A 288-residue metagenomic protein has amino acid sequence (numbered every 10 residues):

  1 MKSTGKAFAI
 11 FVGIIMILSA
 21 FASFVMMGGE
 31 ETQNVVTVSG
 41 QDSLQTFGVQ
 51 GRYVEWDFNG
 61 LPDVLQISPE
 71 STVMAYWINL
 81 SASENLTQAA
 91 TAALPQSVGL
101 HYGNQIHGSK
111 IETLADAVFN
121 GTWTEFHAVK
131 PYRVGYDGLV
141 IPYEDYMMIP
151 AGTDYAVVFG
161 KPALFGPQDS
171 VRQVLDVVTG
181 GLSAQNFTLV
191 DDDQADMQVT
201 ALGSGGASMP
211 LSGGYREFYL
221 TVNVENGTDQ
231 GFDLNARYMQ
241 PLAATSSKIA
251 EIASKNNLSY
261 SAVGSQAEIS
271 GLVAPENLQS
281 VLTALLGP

Functional and structural regions predicted by a protein language model:
M1-G48, E55, A163: Secretory targeting signatures
G29, Q33-G40, V199-P288: Leucine-rich, highly hydrophobic segment in Treponema pallidum outer-membrane-associated proteins
T32-S81: N-terminal mature-domain "stem" immediately C-terminal to a signal peptide or N-terminal signal-anchor/transmembrane
G60-G108, T122-W123: Short, surface-exposed polybasic-aromatic patches that bind anionic ligands, especially phosphate groups
V64-I67, G108-F119, G152-V158, E217-D229 (+1 more regions): Short, flexible, solvent-exposed loop/turn segments with mixed acidic/basic and small polar residues
Y76, Q96-L189: Single conserved position on a long alpha-helix in the C-terminal lobe of the eukaryotic protein kinase
I78-L80, H127-K130, G166-P167, A236-P241 (+1 more regions): Short beta-strand-to-loop capping motifs
Q173-Y219: Short helix-loop boundary/capping segments
